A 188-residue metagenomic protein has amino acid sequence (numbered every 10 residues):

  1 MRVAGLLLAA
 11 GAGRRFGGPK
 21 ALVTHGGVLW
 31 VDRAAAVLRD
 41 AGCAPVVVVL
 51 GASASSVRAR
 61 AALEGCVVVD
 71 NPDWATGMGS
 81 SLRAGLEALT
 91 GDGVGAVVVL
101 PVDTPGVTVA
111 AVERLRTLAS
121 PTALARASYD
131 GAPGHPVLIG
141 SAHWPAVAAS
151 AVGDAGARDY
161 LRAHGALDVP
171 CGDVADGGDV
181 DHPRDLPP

Functional and structural regions predicted by a protein language model:
M1, A149-P188: Conserved alpha/beta core of the MobA/IspD/sugar-nucleotide pyrophosphorylase nucleotidyltransferase superfamily
R2-P133, S141, G165-D173: Nucleotide and nucleotide-moiety/phosphate-recognizing core
R15, A110, A146-V147, P188: Residues that scaffold the ATP/ADP-binding catalytic core of kinase and kinase-like folds
S56-A59, A146, D179: Phosphate- and divalent-cation-binding pockets in alpha/beta enzyme and binding domains that engage nucleotide-derived
G106, L138, D179: Short aromatic/basic micro-patch
A111, H143, G153-A157: Internal, well-ordered alpha-helical segments in soluble enzyme and binding-protein domains
A132-A146, P183: Conserved nucleotide-sugar donor-binding and metal-coordinating catalytic region shared by glycosyltransferases
